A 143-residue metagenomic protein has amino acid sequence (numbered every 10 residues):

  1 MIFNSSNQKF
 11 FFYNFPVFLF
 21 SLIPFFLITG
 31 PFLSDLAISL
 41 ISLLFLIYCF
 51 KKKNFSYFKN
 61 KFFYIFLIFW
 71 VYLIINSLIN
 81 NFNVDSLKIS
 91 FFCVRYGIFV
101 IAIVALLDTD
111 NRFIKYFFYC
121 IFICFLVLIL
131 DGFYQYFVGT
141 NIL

Functional and structural regions predicted by a protein language model:
M1-V84, A105, N111-K115, Y119-F122: Transmembrane signal-anchor hairpin modules in multi-pass inner-membrane enzymes, especially those that act on
S34-F45, K88-I101, Q135: Hydrophobic core segments of transmembrane alpha-helices in multi-pass, intramembrane catalytic enzymes
I68-W70, I98-V100, I123-V127: Small-residue-rich segments of transmembrane alpha-helices in multi-pass membrane proteins, especially helix faces
S77, V127-L143: Membrane-interfacial helix-loop-helix modules of multi-pass inner-membrane proteins that assemble, modify, or transport
N81, D85, F91, T140-N141: Membrane-interface amphipathic/re-entrant loop segments adjacent to transmembrane helices in multi-pass membrane
R95, F118-D131: Transmembrane alpha-helices of multi-pass, membrane-embedded glycan-processing enzymes that use lipid-linked
